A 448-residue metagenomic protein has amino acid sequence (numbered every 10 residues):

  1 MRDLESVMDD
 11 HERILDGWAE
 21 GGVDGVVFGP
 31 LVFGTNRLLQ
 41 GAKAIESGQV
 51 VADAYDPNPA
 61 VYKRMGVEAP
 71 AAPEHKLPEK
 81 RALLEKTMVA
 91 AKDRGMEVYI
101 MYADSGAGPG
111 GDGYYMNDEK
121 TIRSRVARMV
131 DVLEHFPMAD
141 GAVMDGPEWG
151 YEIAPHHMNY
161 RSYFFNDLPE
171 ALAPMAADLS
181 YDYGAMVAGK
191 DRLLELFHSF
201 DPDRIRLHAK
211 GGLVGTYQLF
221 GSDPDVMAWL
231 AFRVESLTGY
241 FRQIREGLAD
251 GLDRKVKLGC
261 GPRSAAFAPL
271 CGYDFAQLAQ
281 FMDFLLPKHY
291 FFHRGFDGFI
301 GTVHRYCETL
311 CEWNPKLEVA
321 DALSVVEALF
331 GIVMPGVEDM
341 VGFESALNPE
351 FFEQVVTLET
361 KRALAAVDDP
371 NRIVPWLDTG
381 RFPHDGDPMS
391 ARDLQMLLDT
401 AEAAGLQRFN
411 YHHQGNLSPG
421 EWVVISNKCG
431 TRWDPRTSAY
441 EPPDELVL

Functional and structural regions predicted by a protein language model:
M1-D10, D378-R381: Boundary/entry segment of secreted carbohydrate-active catalytic domains
D9-N36, A44, H135-G141, F284-L286 (+1 more regions): Catalytic domains of carbohydrate-active enzymes, especially glycoside hydrolases
R13-I14, A82-L84, P269-A276, V355-A363: Alpha-helical scaffolding within the catalytic cores of extracellular/periplasmic polymer-degrading hydrolases
G22-D24, K92-V98, P137-D140, L252-L258 (+3 more regions): Short, well-ordered coil/turn segments that N-cap beta-strands
V23-P78: Aromatic-lined carbohydrate-binding/catalytic grooves of carbohydrate-active enzymes
G29-P30, A139-D140, G146, F281-I300 (+1 more regions): Substrate-binding cleft of secreted/luminal carbohydrate-active enzymes
L84-Y114: Substrate-binding cleft and catalytic face of glycoside hydrolase catalytic domains, especially the flexible beta-alpha
G113-K257, P262-E353: Polysaccharide-binding and catalytic clefts of secreted carbohydrate-active enzymes
